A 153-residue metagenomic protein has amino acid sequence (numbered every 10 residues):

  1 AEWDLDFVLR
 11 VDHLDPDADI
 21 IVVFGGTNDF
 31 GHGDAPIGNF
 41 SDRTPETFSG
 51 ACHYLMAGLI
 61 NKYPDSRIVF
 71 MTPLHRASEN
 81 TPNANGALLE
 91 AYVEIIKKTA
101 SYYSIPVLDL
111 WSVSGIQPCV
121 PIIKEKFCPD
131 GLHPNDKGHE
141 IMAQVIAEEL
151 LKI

Functional and structural regions predicted by a protein language model:
A1-H53: Conserved SGNH/GDSL esterase-like catalytic core that processes O-acyl groups on lipids and polysaccharides
D12-H13, I60, K97: Short secondary-structure boundary/capping segments
P16, P64-D65: Proline-centered flexible-loop/turn and helix-kink motifs
D19-G25, D29, R67-T72, P106-D109: Structural recognition of the beta-strand scaffold that forms the well-ordered cores of secreted hydrolase catalytic
G38, G58, P129: Short, flexible active-site loop motifs that bind/organize anionic cofactors or intermediates
C52-M56, V93: Generic structural signal for well-ordered alpha-helices, preferentially at hydrophobic/aromatic core positions
M56-Y63: Surface-exposed amphipathic alpha-helices with a cationic face
P73-I153: Catalytic His-Asp segment of secreted/periplasmic serine-dependent ester chemistry enzymes
